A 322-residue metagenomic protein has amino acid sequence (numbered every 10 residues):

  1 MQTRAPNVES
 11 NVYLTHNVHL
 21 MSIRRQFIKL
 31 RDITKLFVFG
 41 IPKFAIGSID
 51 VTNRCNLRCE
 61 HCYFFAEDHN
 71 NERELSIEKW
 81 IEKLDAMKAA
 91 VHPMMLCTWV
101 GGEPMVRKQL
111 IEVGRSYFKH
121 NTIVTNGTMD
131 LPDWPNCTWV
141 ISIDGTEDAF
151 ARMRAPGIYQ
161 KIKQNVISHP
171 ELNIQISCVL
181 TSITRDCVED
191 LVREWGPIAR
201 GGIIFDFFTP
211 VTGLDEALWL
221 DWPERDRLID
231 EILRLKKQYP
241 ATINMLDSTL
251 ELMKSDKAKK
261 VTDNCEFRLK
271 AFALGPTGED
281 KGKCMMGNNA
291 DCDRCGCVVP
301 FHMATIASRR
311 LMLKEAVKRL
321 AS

Functional and structural regions predicted by a protein language model:
M1-I41, C284-S322: Radical SAM enzyme core and accessory elements
M1-N7, N71, S142, D148-A290 (+1 more regions): Radical SAM enzyme [4Fe-4S]-AdoMet core and its adjacent flexible, acidic and glycine-rich loops/tails across
V12-D133, K318-S322: Conserved alpha-helical substructure of the radical SAM core
G47, C97-W99, N121-I123, W139-I141 (+2 more regions): Hydrophobic faces of well-ordered beta-strands that scaffold small-molecule active sites in alpha/beta enzyme cores
C55, C59-C62, C265-R268, C284 (+1 more regions): Short cysteine clusters
C55, I141-I143: Conserved phosphate-donor/acceptor-positioning beta-strand/loop module used by diverse small-molecule
H61, F65-D68, A271, A290 (+1 more regions): Secreted/processed peptides and extracellular or luminal domains of membrane proteins
K88-V91, S116, L131-P135, W139 (+2 more regions): Acidic (Asp/Glu)-rich catalytic clusters
